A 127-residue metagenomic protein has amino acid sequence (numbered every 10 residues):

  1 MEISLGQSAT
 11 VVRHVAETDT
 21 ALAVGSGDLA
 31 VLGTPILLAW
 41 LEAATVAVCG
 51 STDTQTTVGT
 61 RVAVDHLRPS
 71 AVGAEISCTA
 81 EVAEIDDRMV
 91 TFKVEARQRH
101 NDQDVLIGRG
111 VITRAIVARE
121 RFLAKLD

Functional and structural regions predicted by a protein language model:
M1-L32: Catalytic strand-loop segment that frames the active site of acyl-thioester-processing enzymes
Q7-A9, V58-V62, A74-C78, R88-V90 (+1 more regions): A generic structural signal for short beta-strands and their flanking turns/coil linkers
T10-A16, D65, V111-T113: Generic structural detector for well-ordered beta-strands
D28-I36, A71, D102: Residues at secondary-structure transition points
T45-S77: Hydrophobic beta-strand-centered segment that forms part of the acyl-chain substrate-binding groove
A71-V72, V82-D127: HotDog/MaoC-like acyl-thioester-processing domains
